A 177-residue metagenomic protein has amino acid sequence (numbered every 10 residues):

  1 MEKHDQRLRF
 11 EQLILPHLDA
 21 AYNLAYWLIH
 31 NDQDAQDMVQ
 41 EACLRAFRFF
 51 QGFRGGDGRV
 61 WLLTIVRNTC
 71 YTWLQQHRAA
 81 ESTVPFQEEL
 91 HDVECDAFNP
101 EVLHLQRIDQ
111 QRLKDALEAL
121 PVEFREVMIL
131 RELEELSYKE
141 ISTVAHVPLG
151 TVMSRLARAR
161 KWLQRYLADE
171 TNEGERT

Functional and structural regions predicted by a protein language model:
M1-F10, S82-V84, Q106, K139 (+2 more regions): C-terminal edge and immediately downstream basic/flexible tail or linker adjoining helix-turn-helix-like DNA-binding
M1-N23, Q33-Q36: A short, charge-rich alpha-helical start-of-domain segment used by transcription regulators
L13, H17, A21, A42 (+3 more regions): Residue-level preference for hydrophobic side chains embedded in well-ordered alpha helices
N31, S137, H146-T151: Helix-turn-helix DNA-binding motif, specifically the short coil turn and the N-cap/start of the second
D37-L44, R48, G56-N68: Structural recognition of an alpha-helix C-terminal capping motif at a helix-to-coil junction
T64-F86, Q106, D169: Arg/Lys-rich amphipathic alpha helix in sigma70-family domain 2
A80-Q106, S137, R176: Internal acidic/polar
V127-R131: A short pre-motif secondary-structure segment
